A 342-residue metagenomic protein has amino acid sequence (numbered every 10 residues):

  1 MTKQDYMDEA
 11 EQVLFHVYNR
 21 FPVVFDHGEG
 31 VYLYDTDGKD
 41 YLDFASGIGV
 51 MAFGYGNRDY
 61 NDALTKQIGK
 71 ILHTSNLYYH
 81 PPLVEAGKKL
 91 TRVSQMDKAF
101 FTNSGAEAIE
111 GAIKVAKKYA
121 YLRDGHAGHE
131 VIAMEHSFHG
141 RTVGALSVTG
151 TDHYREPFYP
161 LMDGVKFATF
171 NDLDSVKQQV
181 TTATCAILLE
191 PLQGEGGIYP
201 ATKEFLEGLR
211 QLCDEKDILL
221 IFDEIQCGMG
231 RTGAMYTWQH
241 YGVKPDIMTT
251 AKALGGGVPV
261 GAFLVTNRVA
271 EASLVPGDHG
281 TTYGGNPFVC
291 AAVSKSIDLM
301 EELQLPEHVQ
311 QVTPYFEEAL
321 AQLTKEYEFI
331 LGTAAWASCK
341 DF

Functional and structural regions predicted by a protein language model:
M1-F342: Conserved N-terminal phosphate-binding loop of PLP-dependent enzymes in the Aspartate aminotransferase
